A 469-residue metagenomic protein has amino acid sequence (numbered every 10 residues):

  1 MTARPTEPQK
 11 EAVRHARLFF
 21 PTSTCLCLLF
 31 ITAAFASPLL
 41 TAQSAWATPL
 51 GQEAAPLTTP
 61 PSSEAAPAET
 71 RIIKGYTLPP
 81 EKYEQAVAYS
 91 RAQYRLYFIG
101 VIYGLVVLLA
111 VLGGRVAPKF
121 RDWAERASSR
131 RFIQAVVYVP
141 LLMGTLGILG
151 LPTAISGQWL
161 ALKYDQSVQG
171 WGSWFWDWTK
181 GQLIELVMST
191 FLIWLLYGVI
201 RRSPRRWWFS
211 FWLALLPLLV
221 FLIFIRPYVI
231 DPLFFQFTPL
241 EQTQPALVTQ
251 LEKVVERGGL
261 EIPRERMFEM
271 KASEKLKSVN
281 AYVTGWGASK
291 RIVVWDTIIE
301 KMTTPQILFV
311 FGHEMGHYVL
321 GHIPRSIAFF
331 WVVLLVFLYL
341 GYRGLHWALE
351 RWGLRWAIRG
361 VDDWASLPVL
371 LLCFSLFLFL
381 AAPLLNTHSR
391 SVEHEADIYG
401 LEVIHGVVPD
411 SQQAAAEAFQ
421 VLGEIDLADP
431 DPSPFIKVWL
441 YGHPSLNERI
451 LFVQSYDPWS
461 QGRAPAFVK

Functional and structural regions predicted by a protein language model:
M1-F19: N-terminal secretory signal peptides that target proteins for export/translocation
M1-P5, Q43, P49: N-terminal acidic, proline/glycine-rich, low-complexity intrinsically disordered segments
R4-Q9, T41, V136, I425: Generic N-terminal leader/processing signal
A12-V13, S23, L28, K82 (+2 more regions): Short linear sequence motifs
R14-S44, L216-P227, F374-A382: Hydrophobic secretory-pathway targeting helix
W46-G114, P118-V361, S375-F379, P383-K469: Polar-ligand-bearing catalytic/cofactor-coordination segments of membrane-embedded or membrane-tethered inner-membrane
V361-L371: N-terminal signal-anchor/signal peptide hydrophobic helix marking the start of the first transmembrane segment
